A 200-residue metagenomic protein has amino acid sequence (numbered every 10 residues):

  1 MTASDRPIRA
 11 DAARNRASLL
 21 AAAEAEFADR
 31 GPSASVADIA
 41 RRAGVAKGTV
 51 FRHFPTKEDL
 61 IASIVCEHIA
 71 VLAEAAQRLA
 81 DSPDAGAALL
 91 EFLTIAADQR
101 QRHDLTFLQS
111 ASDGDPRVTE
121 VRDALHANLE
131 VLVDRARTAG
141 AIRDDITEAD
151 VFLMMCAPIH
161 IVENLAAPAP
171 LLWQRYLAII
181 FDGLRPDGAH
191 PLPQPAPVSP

Functional and structural regions predicted by a protein language model:
M1-R42, D59-A62: Basic, helix-initiating cap at the start of DNA-binding domains
M1-S4, A127-T138, N164-P200: C-terminal peripheral helix-coil segments that are non-catalytic and often amphipathic
F27, S35-V36, K47, K57 (+3 more regions): Amphipathic alpha-helical segments enriched in hydrophobic/aromatic and basic residues that form the DNA-contacting
G31-P32, R52, R143: Helix-turn-helix/winged-helix DNA-binding modules
G44-F54: Short hydrophobic/aromatic patch on the recognition helix
S63, A70-R102, D113-R117, A124: Hydrophobic alpha-helical connector segments
T106-P116, P195-V198: Short linear capping/connector segments at secondary-structure termini
D113-I159, E163-N164, L171-R175: Amphipathic alpha-helical packing segments from all-alpha helical-bundle domains
